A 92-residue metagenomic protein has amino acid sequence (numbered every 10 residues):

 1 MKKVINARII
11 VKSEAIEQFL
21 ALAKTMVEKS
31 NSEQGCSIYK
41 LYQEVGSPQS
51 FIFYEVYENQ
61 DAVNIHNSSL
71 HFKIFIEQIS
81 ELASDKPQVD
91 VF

Functional and structural regions predicted by a protein language model:
M1, Q43, I79-E81: Short secondary-structure boundary/capping segments
M1-K2, F92: Absolute protein N-terminus
V4-I9: Active-site-flanking beta-strand signature of metal-NTP-handling nucleotidyl enzymes and homologous cyclase-like
E14-F19: Short, conserved charged micro-motifs
A23, V27, I76: Short amphipathic alpha-helical/adjacent loop interface patches that line ligand and macromolecule-binding sites
E28-Q49: Short, glycine- and small/hydrophobic-rich beta-strand elements in well-ordered beta-sheets
N31-S37, V56-D90: An amphipathic, aromatic/His-enriched active-site/gating alpha helix that lines ligand/cofactor pockets
Y42, Y54, D90-F92: Solvent-exposed beta-strand sheet faces enriched in polar/charged residues
